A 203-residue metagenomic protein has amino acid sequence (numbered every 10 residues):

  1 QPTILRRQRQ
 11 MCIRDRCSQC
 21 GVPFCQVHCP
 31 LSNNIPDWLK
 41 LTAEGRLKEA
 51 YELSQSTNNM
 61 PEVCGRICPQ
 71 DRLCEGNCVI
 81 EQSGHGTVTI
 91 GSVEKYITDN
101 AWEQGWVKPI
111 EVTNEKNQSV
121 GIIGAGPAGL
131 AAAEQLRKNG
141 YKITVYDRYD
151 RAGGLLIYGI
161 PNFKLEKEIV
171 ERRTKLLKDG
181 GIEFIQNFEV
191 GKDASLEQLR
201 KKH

Functional and structural regions predicted by a protein language model:
Q1-R9, I13: Single conserved hydrophobic/aromatic residue that forms the stacking wall/gate of nucleotide- or nucleobase-binding
Q8, K201-K202: Alpha-helix C-terminal capping/helix-to-coil transition sites in glycosyltransferase folds
D15-D37, M60-Q82: Local cysteine-cluster metal-coordination motifs and their immediate loop/turn environment, predominantly Fe-S cluster
S32-E44, S54-Q55, N77, Q82-G91 (+2 more regions): Beta1-alpha1 glycine-rich phosphate/pyrophosphate-binding loop at the start of Rossmann-like nucleotide-binding domains
E49-A50: Solenoid-repeat scaffolds in large eukaryotic assemblies
T89-E103: Short, structured interface segments
A101-V120: A short, basic/flexible loop-to-alpha-helix module at the beginning of a structural domain
K116-S119, N187, L196: Phosphate-coordination loops involved in phosphoryl transfer and adenosine-cofactor binding
